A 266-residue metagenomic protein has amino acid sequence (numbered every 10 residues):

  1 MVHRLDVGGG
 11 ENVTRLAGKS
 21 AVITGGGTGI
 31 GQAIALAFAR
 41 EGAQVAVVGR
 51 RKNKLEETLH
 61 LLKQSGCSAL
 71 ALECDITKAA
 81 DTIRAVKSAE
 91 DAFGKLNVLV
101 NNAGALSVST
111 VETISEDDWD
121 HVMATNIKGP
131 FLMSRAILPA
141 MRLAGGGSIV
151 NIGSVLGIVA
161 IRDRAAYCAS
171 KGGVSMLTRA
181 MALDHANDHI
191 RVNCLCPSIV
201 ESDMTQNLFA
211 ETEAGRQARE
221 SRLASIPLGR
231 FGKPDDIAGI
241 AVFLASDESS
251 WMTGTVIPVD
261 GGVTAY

Functional and structural regions predicted by a protein language model:
S20, G27-G29: Conserved glycine-rich cofactor-binding loop
F93, F131, L138, G146 (+2 more regions): C-terminal substrate-recognition "lid" of short-chain dehydrogenase/reductases
V100, A186, R191, M252-G254: Short, small/polar-rich loop/turn modules that mediate ligand/substrate recognition or access, typified
T110-V111, D118-M123, R222: Substrate-binding pocket helix/loop in short-chain dehydrogenase/reductase
S134, S170, T178: Active-site helix of classical SDR
P139, L183-N187, S250: Alpha-helical segment proximal to the catalytic Tyr-Lys
S154: Residue(s) in the substrate-gating loop at a strand-loop-helix junction that position the organic substrate next
